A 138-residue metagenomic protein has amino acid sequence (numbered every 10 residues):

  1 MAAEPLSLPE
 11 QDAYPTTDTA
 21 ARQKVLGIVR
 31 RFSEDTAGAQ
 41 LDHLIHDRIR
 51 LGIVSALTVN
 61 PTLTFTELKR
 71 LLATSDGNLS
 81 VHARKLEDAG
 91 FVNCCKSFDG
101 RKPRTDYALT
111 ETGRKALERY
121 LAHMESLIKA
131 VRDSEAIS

Functional and structural regions predicted by a protein language model:
M1, S7-P9, P15, L44 (+3 more regions): Exposed, low-complexity/repetitive linear segments and helix-based recognition motifs, biased toward charged/polar
A2-A37, S55, R114-S138: Amphipathic alpha-helical dimerization/coiled-coil segments that flank or bridge DNA-binding/regulatory modules
T17, L51-G52, L79, K85 (+1 more regions): Generic signature of intrinsically disordered, low-complexity, basic-rich segments and short cationic peptides
D18-R22, V81-R84, F91-C94: Short, functional N-terminal and low-complexity linear motifs
E34, T74-S75, E87-F91: Short amphipathic alpha-helical surface micro-motifs
T36-S80, D99-G100, R104-A108, K115: N-terminal helix-turn-helix DNA-binding core of bacterial DNA-binding proteins
K85-A136: Charged, amphipathic alpha-helical coiled-coil/dimerization segments
